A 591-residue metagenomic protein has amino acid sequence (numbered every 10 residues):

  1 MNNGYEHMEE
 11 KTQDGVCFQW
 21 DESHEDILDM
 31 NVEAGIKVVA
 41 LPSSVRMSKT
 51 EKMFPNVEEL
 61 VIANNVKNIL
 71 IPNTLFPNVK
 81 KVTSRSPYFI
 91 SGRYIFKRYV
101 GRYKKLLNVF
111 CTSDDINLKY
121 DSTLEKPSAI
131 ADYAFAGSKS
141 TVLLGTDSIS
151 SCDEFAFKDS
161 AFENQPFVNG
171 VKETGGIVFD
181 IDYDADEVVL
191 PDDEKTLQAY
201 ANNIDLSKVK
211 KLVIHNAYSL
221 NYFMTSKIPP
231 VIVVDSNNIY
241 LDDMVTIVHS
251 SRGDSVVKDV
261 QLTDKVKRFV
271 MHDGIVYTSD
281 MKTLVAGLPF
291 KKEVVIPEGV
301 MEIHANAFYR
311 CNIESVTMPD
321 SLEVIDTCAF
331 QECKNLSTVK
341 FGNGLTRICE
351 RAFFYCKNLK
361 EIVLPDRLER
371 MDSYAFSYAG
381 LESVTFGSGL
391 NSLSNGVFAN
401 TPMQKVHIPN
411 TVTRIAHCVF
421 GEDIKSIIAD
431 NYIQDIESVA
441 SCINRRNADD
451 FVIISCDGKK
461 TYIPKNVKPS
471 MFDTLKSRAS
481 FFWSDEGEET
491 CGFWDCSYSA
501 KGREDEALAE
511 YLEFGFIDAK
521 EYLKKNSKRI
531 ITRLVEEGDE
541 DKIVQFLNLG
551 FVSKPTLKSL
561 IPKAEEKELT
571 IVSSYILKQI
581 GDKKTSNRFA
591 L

Functional and structural regions predicted by a protein language model:
M1-A129, A136-E154, D159-T174, D182-K282 (+10 more regions): Structural signature of tandem-repeat unit edges
K542, I571-V572: Conserved ankyrin/ankyrin-like repeat signature
V552-L557, K583-A590: Ankyrin repeat arrays, specifically the small/polar loop and inter-repeat linker segments at the C-terminal end of each
I571, L577-S586: Short, amphipathic alpha-helical interaction segments positioned at domain boundaries
